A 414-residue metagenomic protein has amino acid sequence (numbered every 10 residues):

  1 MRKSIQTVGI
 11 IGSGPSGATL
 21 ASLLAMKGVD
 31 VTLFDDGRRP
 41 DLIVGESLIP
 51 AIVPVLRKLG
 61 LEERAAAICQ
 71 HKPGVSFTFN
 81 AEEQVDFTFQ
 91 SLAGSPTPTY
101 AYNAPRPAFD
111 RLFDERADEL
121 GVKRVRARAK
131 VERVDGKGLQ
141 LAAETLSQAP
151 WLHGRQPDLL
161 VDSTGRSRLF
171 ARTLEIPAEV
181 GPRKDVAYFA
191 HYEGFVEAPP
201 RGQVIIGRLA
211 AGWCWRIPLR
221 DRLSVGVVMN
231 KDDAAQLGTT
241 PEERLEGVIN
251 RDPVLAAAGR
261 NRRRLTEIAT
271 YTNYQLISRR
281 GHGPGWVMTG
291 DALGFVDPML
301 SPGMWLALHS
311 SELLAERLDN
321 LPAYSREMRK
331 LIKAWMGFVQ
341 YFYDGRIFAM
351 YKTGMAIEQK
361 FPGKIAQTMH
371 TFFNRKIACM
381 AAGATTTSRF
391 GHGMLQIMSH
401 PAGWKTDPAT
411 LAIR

Functional and structural regions predicted by a protein language model:
R2-G14: Beta1/beta-strand and adjacent pyrophosphate-binding region of the FAD-binding site in flavoprotein oxidoreductases
V8-I10, V31, W286: Conserved hydrophobic helix-helix packing surfaces used for dimerization/oligomerization
G17-A18: N-terminal Rossmann-fold NAD(P) dinucleotide-binding loop
A25-V44: Glycine-rich FAD pyrophosphate-binding loop
V53, R57-F109: A conserved beta-strand/loop capping segment in the N-terminal third of enzymes that catalyze redox or closely related
I68, D233-E316, N320-R329: FAD/FMN-dependent oxidoreductases across multiple families
R116-L255: Predominantly flavin-linked oxidoreductase catalytic cores and closely associated redox partners
E316-R414: C-terminal helical "tail/cap" subdomain of flavin- and related membrane-associated enzymes
